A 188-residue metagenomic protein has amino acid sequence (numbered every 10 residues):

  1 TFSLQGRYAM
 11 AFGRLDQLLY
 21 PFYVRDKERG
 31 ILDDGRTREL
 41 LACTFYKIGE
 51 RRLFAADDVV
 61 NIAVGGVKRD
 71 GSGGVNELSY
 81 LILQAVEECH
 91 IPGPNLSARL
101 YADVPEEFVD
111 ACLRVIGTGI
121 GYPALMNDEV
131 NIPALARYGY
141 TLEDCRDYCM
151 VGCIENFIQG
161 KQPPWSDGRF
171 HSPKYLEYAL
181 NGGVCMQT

Functional and structural regions predicted by a protein language model:
T1-T188: Conserved catalytic cores of very large enzyme subunits
